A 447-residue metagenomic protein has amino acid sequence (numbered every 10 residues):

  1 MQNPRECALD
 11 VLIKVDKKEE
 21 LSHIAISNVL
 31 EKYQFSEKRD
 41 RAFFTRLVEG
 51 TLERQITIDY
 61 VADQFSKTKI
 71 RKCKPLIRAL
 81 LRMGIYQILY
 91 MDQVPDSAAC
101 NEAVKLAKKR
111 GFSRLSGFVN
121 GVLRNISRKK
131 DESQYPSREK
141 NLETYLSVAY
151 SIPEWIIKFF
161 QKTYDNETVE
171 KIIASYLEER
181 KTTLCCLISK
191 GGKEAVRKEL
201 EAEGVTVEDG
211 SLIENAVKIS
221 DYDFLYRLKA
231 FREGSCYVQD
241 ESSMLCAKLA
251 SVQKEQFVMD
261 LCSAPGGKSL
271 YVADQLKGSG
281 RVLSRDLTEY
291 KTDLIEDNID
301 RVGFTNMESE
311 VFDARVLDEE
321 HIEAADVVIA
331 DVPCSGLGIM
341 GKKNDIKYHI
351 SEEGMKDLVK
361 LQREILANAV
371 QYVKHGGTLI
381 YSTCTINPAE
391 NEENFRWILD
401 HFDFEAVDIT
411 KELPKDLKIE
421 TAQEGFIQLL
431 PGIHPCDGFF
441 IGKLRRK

Functional and structural regions predicted by a protein language model:
M1-K447: S-adenosylmethionine
